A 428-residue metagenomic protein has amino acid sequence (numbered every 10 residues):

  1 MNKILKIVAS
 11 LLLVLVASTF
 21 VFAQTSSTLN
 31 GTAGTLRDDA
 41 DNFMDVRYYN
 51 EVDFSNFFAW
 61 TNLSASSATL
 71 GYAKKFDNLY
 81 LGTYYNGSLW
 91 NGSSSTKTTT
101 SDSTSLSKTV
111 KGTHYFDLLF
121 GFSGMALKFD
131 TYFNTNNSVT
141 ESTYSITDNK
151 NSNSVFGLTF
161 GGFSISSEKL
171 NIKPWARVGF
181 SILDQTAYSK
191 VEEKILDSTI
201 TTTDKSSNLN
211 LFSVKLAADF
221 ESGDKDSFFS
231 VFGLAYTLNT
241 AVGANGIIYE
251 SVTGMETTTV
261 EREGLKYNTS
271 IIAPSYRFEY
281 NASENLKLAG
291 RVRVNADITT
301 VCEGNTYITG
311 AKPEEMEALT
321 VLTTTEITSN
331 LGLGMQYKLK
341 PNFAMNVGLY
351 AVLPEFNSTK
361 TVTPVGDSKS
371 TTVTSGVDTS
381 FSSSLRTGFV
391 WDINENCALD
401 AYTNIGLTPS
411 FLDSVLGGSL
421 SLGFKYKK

Functional and structural regions predicted by a protein language model:
T19-N86: N-terminal, post-signal peptide beta-strand-biased segments of exported outer-membrane/organellar beta-barrel and other
N56-F57, D77-G82, G124-T131, S166-A176 (+5 more regions): Repeated loop/turn-to-beta-strand initiation elements of outer-membrane beta-barrel proteins
T61-A65, Y85-N91, T131-V139, V178-Y188 (+6 more regions): Transmembrane beta-strands of outer-membrane beta-barrel pores
S64-A68, K108-F116, D148-L158, K205-V214 (+5 more regions): Residues that define the transmembrane beta-barrel architecture of outer-membrane proteins
T69-A73, D117-G121, G157-S164, K215-D219 (+5 more regions): Outer-membrane beta-barrel architecture
N91-V110, V139-N151, T186-S207, V242-Y267 (+3 more regions): Flexible, solvent-exposed loop segments that connect beta-strands
S213-T359: Detector for outer-membrane/organellar transmembrane beta-barrel domains, recognizing the amphipathic beta-strand
F389-I393, C397, T403, S414-K428: Outer-membrane beta-barrel "beta-signal"
